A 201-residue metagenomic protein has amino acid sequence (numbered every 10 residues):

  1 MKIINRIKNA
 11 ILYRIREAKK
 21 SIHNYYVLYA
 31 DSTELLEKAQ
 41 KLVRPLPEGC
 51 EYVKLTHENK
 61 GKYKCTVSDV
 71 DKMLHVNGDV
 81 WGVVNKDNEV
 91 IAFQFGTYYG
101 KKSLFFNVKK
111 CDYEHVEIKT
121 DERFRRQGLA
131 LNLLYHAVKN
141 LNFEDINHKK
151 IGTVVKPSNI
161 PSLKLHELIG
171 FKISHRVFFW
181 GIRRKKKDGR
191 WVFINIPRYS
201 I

Functional and structural regions predicted by a protein language model:
M1-L55: Acyl-donor-binding surface of acyltransferase catalytic domains
Y26-L28, K172-K187: Conserved catalytic-core motifs of GNAT/GCN5-like acyltransferases
E51-V67: Conserved GNAT-fold acetyl-CoA-binding loop/helix
K62-I118: A conserved beta-strand-loop-helix scaffold within acyl/acetyltransferase catalytic domains
E117-T120, R126-N142, K164-L168: Conserved acetyl-CoA-binding loop-helix of GNAT-fold acetyltransferases
L141-V155: Conserved GNAT acetyl-CoA-binding A-motif
G152-L163, G181-R184: Conserved beta-strand-loop-alpha-helix junction that forms the acyl-donor binding cleft
P157-H175: Conserved active-site alpha-helix within GNAT-family acetyltransferase domains
